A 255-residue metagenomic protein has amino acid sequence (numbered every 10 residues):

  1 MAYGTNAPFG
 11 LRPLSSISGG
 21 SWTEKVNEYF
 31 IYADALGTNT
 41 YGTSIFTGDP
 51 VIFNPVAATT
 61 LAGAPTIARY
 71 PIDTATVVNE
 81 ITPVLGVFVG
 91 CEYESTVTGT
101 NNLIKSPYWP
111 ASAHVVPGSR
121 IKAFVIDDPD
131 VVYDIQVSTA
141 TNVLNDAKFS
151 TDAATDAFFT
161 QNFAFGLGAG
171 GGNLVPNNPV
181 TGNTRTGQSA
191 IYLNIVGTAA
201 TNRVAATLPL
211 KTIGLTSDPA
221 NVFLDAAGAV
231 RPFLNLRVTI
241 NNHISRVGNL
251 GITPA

Functional and structural regions predicted by a protein language model:
M1-A255: Surface-exposed, low-hydrophobicity beta-strand/loop segments enriched in small/polar/acidic residues
